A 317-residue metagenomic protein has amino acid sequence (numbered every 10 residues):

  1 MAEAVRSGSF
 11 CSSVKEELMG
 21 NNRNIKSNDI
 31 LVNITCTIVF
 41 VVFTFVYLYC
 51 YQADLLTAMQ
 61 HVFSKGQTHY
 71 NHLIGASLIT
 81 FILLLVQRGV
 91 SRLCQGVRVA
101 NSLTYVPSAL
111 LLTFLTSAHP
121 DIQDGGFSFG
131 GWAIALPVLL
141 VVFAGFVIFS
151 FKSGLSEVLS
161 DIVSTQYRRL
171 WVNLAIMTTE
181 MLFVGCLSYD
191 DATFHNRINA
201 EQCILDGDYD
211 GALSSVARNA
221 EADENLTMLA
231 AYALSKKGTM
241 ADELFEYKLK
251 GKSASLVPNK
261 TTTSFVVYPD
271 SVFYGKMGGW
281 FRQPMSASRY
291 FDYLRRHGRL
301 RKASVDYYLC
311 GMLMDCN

Functional and structural regions predicted by a protein language model:
E3, S7-P107: Membrane-anchoring hydrophobic segments
I25-K26, I30, R92-G96, G154-V172: Membrane-interface anchoring determinants
F43-L48, P107-A118, T179-V184: Aromatic-anchored segments of alpha-helical transmembrane domains
V62-N71, G125-L136, Y167: Membrane-interface segments at the starts/ends of alpha-helical transmembrane spans
L83-L93, G126-A135, S150-I162, N219-Y232: Juxtamembrane/interfacial segments around transmembrane helices
S102-D161: Membrane-embedded alpha-helical segments of integral membrane proteins
T165-D191: Internal/C-terminal transmembrane anchor helices
Y189-N317: Soluble catalytic regions of membrane-associated enzymes that act on cell-envelope and secretory-pathway components
